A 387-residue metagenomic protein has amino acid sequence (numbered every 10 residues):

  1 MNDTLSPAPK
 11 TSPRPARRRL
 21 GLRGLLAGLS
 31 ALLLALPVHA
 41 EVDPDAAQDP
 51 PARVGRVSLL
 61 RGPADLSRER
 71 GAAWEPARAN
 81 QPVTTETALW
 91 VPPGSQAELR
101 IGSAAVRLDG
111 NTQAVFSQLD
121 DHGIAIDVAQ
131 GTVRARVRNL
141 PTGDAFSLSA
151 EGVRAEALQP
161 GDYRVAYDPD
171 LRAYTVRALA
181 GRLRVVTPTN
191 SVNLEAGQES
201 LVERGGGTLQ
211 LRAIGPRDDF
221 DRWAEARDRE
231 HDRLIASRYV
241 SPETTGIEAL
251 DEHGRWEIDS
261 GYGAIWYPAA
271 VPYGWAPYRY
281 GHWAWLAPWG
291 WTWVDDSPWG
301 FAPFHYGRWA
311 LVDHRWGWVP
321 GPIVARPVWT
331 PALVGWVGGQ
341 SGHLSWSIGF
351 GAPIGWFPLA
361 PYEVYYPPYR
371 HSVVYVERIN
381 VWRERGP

Functional and structural regions predicted by a protein language model:
M1-L20: N-terminal secretory signal peptides that target proteins for export/translocation
R23-A35: Bacterial N-terminal signal peptides
L36-A40: Sec/Tat signal peptide C-region and signal peptidase I cleavage site
E41-R184, T189-E199, R227, R233-L234: Flexible, surface-exposed loop/linker segments and immediately adjacent secondary-structure boundaries
L201-P387: Low-complexity, repeat-rich tail regions
